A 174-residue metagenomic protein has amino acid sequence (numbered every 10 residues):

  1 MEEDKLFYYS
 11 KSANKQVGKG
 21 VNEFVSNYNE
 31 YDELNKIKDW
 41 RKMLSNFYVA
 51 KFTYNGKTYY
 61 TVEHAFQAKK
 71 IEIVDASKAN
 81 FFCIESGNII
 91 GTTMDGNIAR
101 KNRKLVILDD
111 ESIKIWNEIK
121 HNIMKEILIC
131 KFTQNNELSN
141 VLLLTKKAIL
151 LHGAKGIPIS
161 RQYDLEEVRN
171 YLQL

Functional and structural regions predicted by a protein language model:
M1-L174: Charged, low-complexity intrinsically disordered segments
